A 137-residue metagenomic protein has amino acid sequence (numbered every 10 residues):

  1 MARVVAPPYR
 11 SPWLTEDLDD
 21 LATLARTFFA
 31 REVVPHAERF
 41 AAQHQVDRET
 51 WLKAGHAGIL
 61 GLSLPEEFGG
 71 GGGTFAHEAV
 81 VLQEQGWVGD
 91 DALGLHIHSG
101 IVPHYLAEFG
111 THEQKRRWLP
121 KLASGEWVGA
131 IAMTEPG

Functional and structural regions predicted by a protein language model:
M1, A25-T27, D90-L93: A short, ordered amphipathic alpha-helix with a cationic face
M1-D17: Intrinsic disorder at enzyme termini
R3, T23-R26, E38, G58: Intrinsic disorder/low-complexity segments
P12, E16-D19, G58, V80: Intrinsic-disorder/low-complexity peptide segments enriched for small residues
D17-R31: A non-catalytic, amphipathic alpha-helix used as a structural packing/dimerization or gating element in enzyme scaffolds
E32-G137: Glycine-rich flavin
